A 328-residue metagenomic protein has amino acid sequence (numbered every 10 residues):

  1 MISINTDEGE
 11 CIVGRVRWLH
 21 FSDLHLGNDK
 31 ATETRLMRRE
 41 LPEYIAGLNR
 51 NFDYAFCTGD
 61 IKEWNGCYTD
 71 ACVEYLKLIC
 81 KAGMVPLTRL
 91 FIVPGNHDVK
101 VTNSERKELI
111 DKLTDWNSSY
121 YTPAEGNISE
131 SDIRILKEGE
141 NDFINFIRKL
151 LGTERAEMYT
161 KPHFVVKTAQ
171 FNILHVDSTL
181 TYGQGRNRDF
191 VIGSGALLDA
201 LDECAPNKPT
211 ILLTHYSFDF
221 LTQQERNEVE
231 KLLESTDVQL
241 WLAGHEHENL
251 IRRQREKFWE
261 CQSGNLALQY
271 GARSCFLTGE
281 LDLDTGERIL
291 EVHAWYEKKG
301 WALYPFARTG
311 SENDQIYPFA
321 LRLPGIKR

Functional and structural regions predicted by a protein language model:
M1-D70, Y75-T88, K100-V101, G195-P206: N-terminal active-site segment of His-dependent metallophosphoesterases
D7-L19, K161-H175, Q254-W259: Beta-strand-turn-beta hairpins that frame and shape the catalytic cleft of phosphate-ester-processing enzymes
H20-S22, D53-D60, T88-N96, V176 (+3 more regions): Active-site neighborhood of phospho(di)ester-bond hydrolases with catalytic His/Asp-centered motifs
G27-D29, K62-G66, P94-E108, Y182-Q184 (+3 more regions): Active-site environment of divalent metal-dependent phosphoester hydrolases
V73-R188, L232: Extended active-site neighborhood of metal-dependent phosphoesterases/phosphodiesterases
T179-L240: Active-site-proximal segments of metal-dependent phosphoesterases and phosphodiesterases across multiple
D219-V292: Conserved beta-sheet core of the metallophosphoesterase superfamily
L281-R328: A short C-terminal boundary segment appended to hydrolase-like catalytic domains
